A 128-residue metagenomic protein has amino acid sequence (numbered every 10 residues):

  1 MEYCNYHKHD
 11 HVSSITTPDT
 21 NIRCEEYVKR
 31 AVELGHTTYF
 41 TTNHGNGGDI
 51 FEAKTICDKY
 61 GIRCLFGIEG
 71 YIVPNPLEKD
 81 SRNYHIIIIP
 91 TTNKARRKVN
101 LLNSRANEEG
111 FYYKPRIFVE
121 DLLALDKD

Functional and structural regions predicted by a protein language model:
M1-D128: Phosphodiester-processing cores and adjacent nucleic acid-binding clamps
